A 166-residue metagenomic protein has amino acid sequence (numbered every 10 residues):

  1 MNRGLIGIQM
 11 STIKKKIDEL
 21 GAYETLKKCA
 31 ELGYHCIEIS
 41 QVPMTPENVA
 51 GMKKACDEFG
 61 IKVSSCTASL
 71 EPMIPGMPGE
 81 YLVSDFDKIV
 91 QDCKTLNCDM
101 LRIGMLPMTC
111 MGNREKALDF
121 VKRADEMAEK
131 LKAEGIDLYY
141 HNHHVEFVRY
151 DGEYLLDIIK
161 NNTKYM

Functional and structural regions predicted by a protein language model:
M1-C98: N-terminal pre-domain/capping segments
M77-M166: Active-site acidic/histidine proton-transfer and metal-coordination neighborhood in alpha/beta enzyme cores
